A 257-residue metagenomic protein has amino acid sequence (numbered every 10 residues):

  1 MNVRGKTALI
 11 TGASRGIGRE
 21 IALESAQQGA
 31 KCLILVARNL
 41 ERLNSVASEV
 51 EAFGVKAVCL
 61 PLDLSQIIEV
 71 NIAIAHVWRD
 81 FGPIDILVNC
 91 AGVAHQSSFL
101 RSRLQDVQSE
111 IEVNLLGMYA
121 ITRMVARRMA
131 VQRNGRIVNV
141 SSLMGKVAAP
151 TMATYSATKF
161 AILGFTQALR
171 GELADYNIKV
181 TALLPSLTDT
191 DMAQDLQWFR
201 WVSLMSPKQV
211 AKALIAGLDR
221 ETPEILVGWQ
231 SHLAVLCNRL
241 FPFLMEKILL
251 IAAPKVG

Functional and structural regions predicted by a protein language model:
S14-R15: Conserved glycine-rich cofactor-binding loop
A30-V46: Conserved glycine-rich Rossmann-like NAD(P)H-binding loop of the short-chain dehydrogenase/reductase
L40-E41, P61-I72, L104: The beta1-alpha1 cofactor-binding region of Rossmann-like NAD(H)/NADP(H)-dependent oxidoreductases
S98-F99, R103-I111: Substrate-binding pocket helix/loop in short-chain dehydrogenase/reductase
T122, T158: Active-site helix of classical SDR
S142: Residue(s) in the substrate-gating loop at a strand-loop-helix junction that position the organic substrate next
A182, W198-V235: C-terminal helical subdomain
